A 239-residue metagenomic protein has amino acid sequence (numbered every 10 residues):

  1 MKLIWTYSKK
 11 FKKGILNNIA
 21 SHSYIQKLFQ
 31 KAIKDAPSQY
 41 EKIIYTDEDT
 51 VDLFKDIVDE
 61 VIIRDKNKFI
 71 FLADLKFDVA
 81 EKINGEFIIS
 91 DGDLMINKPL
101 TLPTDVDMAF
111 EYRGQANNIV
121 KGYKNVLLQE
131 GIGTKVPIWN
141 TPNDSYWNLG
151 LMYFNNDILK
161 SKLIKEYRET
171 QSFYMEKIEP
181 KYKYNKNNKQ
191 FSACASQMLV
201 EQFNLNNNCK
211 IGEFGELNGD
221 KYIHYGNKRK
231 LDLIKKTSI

Functional and structural regions predicted by a protein language model:
M1-K66, G226-I239: N-terminal anchoring/stem segment of glycosyltransferases
W5-Y7, I44-E48, S90-G92, F110-R113 (+1 more regions): Short His-Asn-centered micro-motif
S23-K34, R64-S90, N97, L199 (+1 more regions): A conserved donor-nucleotide-binding helix/loop in the catalytic core of Leloir-type glycosyltransferases
Y45-D52, G92-P99, L217: Short, polar loop motifs at secondary-structure junctions
F54-K68, E86-I88, P103-F110, I223: Active-site regions of enzymes building and remodeling cell-envelope glycoconjugates
F77-I119: GT-A fold catalytic core of metal-dependent nucleotide-sugar glycosyltransferases, centered on the diacidic
M108-T141: Short beta-strand-to-loop element that shapes/binds the nucleotide-sugar donor at the catalytic cleft/hinge
W139-K236: Catalytic core and acceptor-binding pocket of nucleotide-sugar-dependent glycosyltransferases
